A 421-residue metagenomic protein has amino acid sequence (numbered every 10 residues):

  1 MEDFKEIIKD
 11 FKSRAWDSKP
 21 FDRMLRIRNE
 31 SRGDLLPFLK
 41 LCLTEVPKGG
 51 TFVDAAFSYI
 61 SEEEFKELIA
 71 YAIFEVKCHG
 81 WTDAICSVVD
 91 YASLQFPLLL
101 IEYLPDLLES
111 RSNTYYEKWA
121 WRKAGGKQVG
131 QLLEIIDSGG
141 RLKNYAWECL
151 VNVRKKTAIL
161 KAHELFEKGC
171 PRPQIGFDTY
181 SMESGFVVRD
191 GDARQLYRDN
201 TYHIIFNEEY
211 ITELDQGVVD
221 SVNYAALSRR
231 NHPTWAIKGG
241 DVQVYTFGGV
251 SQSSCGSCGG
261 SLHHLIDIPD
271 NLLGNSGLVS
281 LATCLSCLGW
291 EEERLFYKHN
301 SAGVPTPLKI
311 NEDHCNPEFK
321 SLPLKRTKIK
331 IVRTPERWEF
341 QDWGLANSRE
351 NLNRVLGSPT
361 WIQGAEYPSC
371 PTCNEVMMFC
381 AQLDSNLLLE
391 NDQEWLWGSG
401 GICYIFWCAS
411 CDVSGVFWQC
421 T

Functional and structural regions predicted by a protein language model:
M1-T421: Preference for intrinsically disordered or flexible, low-complexity segments and adjacent hinge/connector residues
